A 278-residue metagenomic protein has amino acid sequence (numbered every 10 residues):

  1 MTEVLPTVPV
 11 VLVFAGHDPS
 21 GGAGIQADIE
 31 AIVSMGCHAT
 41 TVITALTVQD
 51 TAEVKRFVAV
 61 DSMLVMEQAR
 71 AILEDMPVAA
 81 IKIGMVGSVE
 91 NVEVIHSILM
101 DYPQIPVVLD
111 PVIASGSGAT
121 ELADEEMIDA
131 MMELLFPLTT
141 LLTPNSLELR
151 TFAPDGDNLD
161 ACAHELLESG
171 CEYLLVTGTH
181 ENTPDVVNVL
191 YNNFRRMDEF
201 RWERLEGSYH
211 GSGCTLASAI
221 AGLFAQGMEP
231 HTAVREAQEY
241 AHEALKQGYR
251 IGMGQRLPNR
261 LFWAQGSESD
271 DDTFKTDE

Functional and structural regions predicted by a protein language model:
T2-T7, V13, G24, P184-E199: Acidic-glycine-rich active-site phosphate/pyrophosphate-binding loop
T2-V13, E30-E121, G266-S267: Conserved N-terminal subdomain of the carbohydrate kinase-like
V8, A59, H231-E278: Charged C-terminal helix
F14-S20, M197-H210: Short pre-catalytic strand/loop immediately N-terminal to key active-site residues, enriched for Gly-Thr
A31, T151, G207-P230: Short, small-residue alpha-helix embedded
G36-T40, R196-D198, L223-A237: Phosphate-handling active-site elements
L122-M197: Conserved phosphate/ATP/ADP-binding segment of small-molecule kinases
